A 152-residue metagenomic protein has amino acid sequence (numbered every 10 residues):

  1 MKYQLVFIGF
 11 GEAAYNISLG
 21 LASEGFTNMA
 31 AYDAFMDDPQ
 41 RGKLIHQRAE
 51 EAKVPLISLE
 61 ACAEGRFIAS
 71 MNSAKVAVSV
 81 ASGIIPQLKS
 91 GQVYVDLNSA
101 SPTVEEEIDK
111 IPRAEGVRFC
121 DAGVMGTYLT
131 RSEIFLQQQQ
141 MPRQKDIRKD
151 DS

Functional and structural regions predicted by a protein language model:
M1-A63, Q87, Y128: NAD(P)+-binding Rossmann beta1-loop-alpha1 motif at the extreme N-terminus of oxidoreductases
L5-F7, Y94, F119: Short glycine-aspartate micro-motif
G11, F35, A74, N98-S101 (+1 more regions): Short loop or secondary-structure boundary microenvironments that flank and position key functional residues
F26, K89-Q92, E115-V117: A short helix->loop->beta-strand "cap" motif at the edges of active sites that frequently abuts
A31, S58, D96, F119-D121: Hydrophobic residues in well-ordered beta-strands that form the structural core
V54-T103: Rossmann-like NAD(P)-binding element
A77, A100-S101, E106-S152: Rossmann-fold dinucleotide-binding core
